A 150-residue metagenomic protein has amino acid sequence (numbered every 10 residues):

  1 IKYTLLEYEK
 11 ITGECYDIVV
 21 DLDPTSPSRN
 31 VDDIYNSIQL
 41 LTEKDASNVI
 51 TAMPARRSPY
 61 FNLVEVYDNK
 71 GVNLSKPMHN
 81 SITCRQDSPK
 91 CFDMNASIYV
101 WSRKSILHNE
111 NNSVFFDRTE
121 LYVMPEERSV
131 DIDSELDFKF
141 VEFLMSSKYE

Functional and structural regions predicted by a protein language model:
I1-V20, S28-N36: Short phosphate-binding loop-to-helix
Y3, P27-D117, Y122: Conserved core of the sugar-phosphate nucleotidyltransferase
E7, L40, L144-S147: Active-site catalytic microenvironments for nucleophilic, acid-base chemistry
E9-T12, D45, Y149: Secondary-structure transition/hinge residues
V19-L22, Y122-V123: Short beta-strands and strand-loop turn motifs
P24-S28, R128-S129: Short histidine/acidic/glycine/proline-rich micro-motifs that form metal- and phosphate-coordinating active-site loops
L121-E150: Hydrophobic helical membrane-anchoring modules
